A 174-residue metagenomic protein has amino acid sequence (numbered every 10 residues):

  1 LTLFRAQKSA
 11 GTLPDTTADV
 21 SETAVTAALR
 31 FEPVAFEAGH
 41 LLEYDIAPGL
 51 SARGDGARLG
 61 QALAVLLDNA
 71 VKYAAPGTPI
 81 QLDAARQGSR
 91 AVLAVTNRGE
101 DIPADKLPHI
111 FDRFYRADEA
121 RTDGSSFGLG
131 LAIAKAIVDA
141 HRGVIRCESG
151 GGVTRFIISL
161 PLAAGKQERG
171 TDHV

Functional and structural regions predicted by a protein language model:
A6-L13, S51-G54: Conserved micro-motifs of the catalytic ATP-binding
P14-T17, F36, L41-S51: Conserved catalytic submotifs in the C-terminal HATPase_c
H40, R142-G143: Conserved glycine-rich
A70-V71: Short helix-loop "hinge" at the ATP-lid/N-box region of the Bergerat-fold HATPase_c
G77-S89: Short beta-strand/loop element within the Bergerat-fold HATPase_c
I102-F114: Short conserved segment of the HATPase_c
G130, A134: Short alpha-helical Gxxx[C/S/T] motif in the catalytic ATP-binding
